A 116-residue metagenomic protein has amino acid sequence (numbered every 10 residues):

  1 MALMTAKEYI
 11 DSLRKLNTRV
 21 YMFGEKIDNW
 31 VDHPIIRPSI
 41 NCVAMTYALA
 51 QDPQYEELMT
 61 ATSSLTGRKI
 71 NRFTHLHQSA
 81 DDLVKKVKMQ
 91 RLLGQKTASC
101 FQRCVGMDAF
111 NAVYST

Functional and structural regions predicted by a protein language model:
M1-L49: N-terminal-proximal low-complexity accessory segments that begin disordered and transition into the first
M22-D32, P53-G67: Short secondary-structure junction/hinge motifs that connect adjacent elements
L58-T116: Glycine-rich flavin
